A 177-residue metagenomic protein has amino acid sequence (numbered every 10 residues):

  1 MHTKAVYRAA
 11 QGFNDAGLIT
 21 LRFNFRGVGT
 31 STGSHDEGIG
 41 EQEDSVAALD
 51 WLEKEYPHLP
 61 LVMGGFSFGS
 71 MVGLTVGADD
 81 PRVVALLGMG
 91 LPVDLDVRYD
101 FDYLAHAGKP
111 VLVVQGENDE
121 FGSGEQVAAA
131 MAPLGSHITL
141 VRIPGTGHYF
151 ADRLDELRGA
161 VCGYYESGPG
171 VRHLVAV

Functional and structural regions predicted by a protein language model:
M1-H58: Serine-hydrolase catalytic machinery in alpha/beta-hydrolase-like enzymes
F25-G29, V93, G147: Alpha/beta-hydrolase active-site loop signature
G33, T146-R158: Catalytic histidine-centered segment of alpha/beta-hydrolase-like enzymes
E43-A107: Primarily recognizes the serine-hydrolase "nucleophile elbow" in alpha/beta-hydrolase and SGNH/GDSL folds
D94-L95, E117-G122, H148-Y149: Acidic catalytic loop of the alpha/beta-hydrolase fold
Y99-F101, K109, S123-M131: Short alpha-helix in the alpha/beta-hydrolase fold that links the catalytic acid
H106-G108, L112-Q115, D119: Short beta-strand/loop motif that positions the catalytic acidic residue of the alpha/beta-hydrolase fold
A132-Y149: Catalytic histidine neighborhood in serine/cysteine hydrolases with alpha/beta-hydrolase-type architecture
